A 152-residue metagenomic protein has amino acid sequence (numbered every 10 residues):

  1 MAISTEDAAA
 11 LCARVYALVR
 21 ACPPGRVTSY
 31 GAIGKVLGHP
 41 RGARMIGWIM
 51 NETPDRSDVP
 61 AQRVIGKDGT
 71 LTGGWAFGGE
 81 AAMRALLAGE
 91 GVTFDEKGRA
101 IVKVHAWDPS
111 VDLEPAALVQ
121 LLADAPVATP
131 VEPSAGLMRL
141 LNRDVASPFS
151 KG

Functional and structural regions predicted by a protein language model:
M1-G152: Nucleic acid-binding interface residues in structured DNA/RNA-binding domains, emphasizing the DNA-engaging scaffolds
